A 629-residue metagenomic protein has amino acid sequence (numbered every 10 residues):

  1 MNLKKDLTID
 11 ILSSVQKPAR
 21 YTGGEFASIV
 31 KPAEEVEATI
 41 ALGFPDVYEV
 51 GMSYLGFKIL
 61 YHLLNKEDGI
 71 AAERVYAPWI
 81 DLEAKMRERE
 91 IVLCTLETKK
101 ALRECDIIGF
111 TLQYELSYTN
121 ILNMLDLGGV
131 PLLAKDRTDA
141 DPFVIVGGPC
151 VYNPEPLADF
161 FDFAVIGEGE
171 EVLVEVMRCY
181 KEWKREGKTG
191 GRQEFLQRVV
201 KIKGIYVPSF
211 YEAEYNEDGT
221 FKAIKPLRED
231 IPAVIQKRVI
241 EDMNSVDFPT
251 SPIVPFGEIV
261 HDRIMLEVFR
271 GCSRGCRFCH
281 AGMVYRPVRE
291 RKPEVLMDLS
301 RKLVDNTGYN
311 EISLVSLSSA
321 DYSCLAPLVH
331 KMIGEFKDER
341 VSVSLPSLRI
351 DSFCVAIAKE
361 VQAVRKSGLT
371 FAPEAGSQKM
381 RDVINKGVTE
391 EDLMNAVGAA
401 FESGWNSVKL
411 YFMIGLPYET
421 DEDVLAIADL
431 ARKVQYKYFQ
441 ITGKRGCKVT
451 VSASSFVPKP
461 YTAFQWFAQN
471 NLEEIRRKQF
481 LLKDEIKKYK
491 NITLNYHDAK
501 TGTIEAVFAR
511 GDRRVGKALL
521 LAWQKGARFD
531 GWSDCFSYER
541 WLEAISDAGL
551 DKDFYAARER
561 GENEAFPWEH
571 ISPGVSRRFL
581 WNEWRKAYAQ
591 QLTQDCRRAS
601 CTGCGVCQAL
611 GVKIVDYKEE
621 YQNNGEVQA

Functional and structural regions predicted by a protein language model:
N2-I29, I40-L42, K488-A629: Radical SAM enzyme core and accessory elements
I11-A41, Y48-E49, P208, D218-M265 (+3 more regions): N-terminal [4Fe-4S]-dependent radical SAM core
L42-D46, L64, P252-H280, V304 (+2 more regions): N-terminal pre-triad scaffold of radical SAM enzymes
G43, R301-K409, M413-S454, P458: Conserved SAM/AdoMet-binding glycine-rich loop
F57, R89, L125, D159-A164 (+9 more regions): Short secondary-structure boundary/capping segments
D68-D81: A short beta-strand-loop structural module common to alpha/beta enzyme folds
P78-P226, A463-D512, L519-D534: Glycine-rich beta-alpha loop elements in corrinoid/cobalamin-binding modules across cobalamin-dependent enzymes
E258-E294, G603-Y617: Canonical Radical SAM [4Fe-4S] cluster-binding loop centered on the CxxxCxxC motif and its immediate flanking residues
